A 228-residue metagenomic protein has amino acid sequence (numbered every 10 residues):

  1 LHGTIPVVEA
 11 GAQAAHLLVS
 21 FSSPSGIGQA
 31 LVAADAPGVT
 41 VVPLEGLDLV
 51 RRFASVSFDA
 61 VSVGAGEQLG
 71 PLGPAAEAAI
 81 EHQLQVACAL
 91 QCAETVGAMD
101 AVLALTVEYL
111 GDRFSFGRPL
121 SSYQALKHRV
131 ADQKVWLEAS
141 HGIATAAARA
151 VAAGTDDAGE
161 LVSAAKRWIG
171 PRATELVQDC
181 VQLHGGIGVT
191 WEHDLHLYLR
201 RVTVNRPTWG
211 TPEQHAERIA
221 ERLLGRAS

Functional and structural regions predicted by a protein language model:
T4-V42: A short core secondary-structure module
V7-V8, A34-L72: Flexible, small-/acidic-enriched active-site or ligand-binding loops
V8-A12, F21-P24, G46-R51, G73 (+1 more regions): Solvent-exposed alpha-helices and their adjacent loops that cap or buttress functional pockets in soluble metabolic
Q13-A15, G26, D35, V50-S57 (+2 more regions): A generic structural signal for well-ordered coil/turn residues at beta-strand boundaries that shape enzyme active-site
S25-G26, G64-A75, A152-D157: Short, glycine- and charge-enriched coil/turn segments that flank and shape catalytic ligand pockets
A30, V56-F58, M99, S140: Residue-level signal for inorganic ion chemistry
H82-S228: Alpha-helical interface subdomain recognition
